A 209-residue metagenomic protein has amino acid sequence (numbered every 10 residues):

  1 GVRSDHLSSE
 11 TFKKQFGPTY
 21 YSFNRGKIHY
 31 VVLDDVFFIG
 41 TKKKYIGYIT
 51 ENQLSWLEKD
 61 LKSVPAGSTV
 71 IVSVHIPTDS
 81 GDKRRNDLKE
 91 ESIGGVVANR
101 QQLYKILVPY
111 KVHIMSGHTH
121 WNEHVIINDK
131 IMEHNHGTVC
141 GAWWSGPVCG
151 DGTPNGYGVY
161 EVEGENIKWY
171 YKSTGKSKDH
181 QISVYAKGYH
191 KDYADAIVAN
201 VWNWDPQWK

Functional and structural regions predicted by a protein language model:
G1-A66, R85-M115, W121-E163, I167-Y170: Extended active-site neighborhood of metal-dependent phosphoesterases/phosphodiesterases
D35, H75, W204: Cofactor-binding loop segments of dinucleotide-utilizing enzymes, especially the Rossmann-like FAD- and NAD(P)+-binding
T69: Active-site-proximal acidic segments at structured loop/helix or strand boundaries that coordinate catalytic metals
V162-D195: Short, compositionally biased P/S/T/A/G/V-rich stretches that sit at domain boundaries
A196-W204: Short edge beta-strand/loop segments characteristic of extracellular beta-sandwich folds
P206-K209: Extended low-complexity, serine/threonine- and proline-enriched intrinsically disordered segments
